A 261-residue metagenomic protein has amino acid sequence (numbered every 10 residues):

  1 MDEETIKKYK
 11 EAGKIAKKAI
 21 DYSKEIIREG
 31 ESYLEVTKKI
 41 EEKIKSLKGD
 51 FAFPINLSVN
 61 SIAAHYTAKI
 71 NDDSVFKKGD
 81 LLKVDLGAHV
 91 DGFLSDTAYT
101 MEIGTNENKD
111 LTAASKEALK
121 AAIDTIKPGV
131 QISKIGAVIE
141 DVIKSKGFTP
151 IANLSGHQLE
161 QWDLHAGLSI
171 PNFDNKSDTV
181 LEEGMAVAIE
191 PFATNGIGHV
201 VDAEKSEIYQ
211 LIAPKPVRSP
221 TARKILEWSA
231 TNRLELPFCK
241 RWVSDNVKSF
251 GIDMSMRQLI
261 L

Functional and structural regions predicted by a protein language model:
M1-L261: Active-site neighborhoods and metal-handling regions in enzymes and metal-associated proteins
